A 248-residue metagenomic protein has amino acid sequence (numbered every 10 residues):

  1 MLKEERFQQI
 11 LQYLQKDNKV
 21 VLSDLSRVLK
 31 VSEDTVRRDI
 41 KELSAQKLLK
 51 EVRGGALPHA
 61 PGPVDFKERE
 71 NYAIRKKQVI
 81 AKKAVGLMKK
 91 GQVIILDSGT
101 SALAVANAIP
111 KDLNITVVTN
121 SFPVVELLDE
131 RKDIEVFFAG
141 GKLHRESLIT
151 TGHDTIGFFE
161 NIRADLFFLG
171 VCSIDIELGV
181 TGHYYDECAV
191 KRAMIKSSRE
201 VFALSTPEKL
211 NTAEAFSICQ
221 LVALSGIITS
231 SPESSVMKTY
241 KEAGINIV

Functional and structural regions predicted by a protein language model:
L2-E5, L11-Q12, K19-L25, V125-V248: Conserved phosphate- and dinucleotide-binding cores of soluble alpha/beta proteins, encompassing both enzyme active
L2-S23, R27-V28, E33-G99, A106-N114 (+3 more regions): HTH-adjacent hinge/linker in prokaryotic transcriptional regulators
I74, Q78-A81, G99, L103 (+3 more regions): Hydrophobic alpha-helical segments
